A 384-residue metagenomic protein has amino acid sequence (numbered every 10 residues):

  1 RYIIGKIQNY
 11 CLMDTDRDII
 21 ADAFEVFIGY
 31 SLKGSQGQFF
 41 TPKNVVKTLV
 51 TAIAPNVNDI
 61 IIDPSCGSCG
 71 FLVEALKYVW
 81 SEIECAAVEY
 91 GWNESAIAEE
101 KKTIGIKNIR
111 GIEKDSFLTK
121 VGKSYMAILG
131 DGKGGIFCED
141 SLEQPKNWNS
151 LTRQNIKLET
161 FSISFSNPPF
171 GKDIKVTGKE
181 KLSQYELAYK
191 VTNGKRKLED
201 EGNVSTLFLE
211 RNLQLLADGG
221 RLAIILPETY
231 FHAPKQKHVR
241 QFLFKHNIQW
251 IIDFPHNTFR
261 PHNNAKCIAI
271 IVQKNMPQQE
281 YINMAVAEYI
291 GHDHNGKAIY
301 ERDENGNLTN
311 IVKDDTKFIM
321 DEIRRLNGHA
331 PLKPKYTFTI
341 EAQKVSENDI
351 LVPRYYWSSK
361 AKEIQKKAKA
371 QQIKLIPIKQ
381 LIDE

Functional and structural regions predicted by a protein language model:
R1-G29: Long recognition/docking surfaces used for binding and targeting
Q8, V50-A54, L213: Generic structural signal for well-ordered alpha-helical scaffold segments
L12-I19, E84, P169-E180: Proline-centered turn/helix-capping motifs that create local helix->coil transitions or kinks
D16, I20, P42-V46, L118 (+2 more regions): Hydrophobic (often cysteine-bearing) scaffold residues that line and stabilize catalytic clefts of nucleotide/cofactor
I19-N44, V50-A52: Class I SAM-dependent transferase core
Q38-E159, I163-S166, G171-D173, L226-T229 (+3 more regions): Conserved S-adenosyl-L-methionine
S150-L151, I156-D383: A conserved structural/catalytic subdomain of Rossmann-like adenosyl-cofactor enzymes
